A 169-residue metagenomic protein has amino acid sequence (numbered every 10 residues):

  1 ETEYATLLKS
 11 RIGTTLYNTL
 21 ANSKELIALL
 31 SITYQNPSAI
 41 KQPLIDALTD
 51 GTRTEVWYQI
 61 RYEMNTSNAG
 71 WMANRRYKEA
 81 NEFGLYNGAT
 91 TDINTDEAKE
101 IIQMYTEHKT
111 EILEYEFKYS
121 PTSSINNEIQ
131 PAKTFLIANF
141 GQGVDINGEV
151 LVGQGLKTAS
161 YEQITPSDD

Functional and structural regions predicted by a protein language model:
E1-T15, N22-I27, S31, Q35-K41: Alpha-helical segment that forms one wall of the substrate-binding/catalytic cleft in peptidoglycan-active domains
S38-D169: Long, amphipathic alpha-helical surface segments
